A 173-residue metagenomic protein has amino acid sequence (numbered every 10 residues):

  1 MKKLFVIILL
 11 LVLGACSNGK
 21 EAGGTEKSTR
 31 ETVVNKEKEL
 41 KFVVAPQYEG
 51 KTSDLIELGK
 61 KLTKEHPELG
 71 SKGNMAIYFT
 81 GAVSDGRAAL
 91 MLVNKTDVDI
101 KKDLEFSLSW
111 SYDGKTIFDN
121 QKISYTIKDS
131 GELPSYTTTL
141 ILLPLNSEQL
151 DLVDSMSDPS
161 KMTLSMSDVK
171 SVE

Functional and structural regions predicted by a protein language model:
M1-L4: Positively charged n-region of N-terminal signal peptides that target proteins for export
V12-A15: C-terminal motif of bacterial Sec signal peptides marking the signal peptidase cleavage site
S17-R87, D97-K101, E105, S147-D151 (+2 more regions): Membrane engagement elements in two modes
G73-T80, M91, S124-D129: Short structured motifs
D85-A89, T138-L140: Intrinsic-disorder/low-complexity, polar/charged segments enriched in Ser/Thr/Lys/Arg/Asp/Glu/Gln
V93-D99, D113: Short solvent-exposed strand-capping/beta-turn motif centered on an Asx-Ser/Thr pair
L108-Y112: Conserved aromatic beta-strand anchor motif in extracellular beta-sandwich/beta-rich domains
T116-P159: Short, solvent-exposed, Trp/other aromatic-anchored flexible loops in extracytoplasmic proteins
